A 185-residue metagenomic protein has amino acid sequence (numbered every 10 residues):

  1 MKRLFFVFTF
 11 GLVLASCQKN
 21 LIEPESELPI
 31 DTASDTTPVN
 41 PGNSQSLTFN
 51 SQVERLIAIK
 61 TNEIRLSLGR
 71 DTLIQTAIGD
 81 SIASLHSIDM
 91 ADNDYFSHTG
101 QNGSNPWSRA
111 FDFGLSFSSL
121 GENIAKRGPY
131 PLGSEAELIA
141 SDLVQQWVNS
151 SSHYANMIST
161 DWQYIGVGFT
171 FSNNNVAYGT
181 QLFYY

Functional and structural regions predicted by a protein language model:
M1-Y95, A155-Y185: N-terminal targeting leaders of exported, membrane, and organelle-targeted proteins
Q45, F49, S97-H98, D112 (+2 more regions): A general boundary/transition motif marking the beginning of the first structured unit of a protein
R55-L56, Q101, L138, V148: Residue-level recognition of alpha-helix initiation/capping sites
S84-G114: Conserved alpha-helical segments that form or flank metal/cofactor-binding pockets of metalloenzymes
P106-Y184: A well-ordered secondary-structure block
